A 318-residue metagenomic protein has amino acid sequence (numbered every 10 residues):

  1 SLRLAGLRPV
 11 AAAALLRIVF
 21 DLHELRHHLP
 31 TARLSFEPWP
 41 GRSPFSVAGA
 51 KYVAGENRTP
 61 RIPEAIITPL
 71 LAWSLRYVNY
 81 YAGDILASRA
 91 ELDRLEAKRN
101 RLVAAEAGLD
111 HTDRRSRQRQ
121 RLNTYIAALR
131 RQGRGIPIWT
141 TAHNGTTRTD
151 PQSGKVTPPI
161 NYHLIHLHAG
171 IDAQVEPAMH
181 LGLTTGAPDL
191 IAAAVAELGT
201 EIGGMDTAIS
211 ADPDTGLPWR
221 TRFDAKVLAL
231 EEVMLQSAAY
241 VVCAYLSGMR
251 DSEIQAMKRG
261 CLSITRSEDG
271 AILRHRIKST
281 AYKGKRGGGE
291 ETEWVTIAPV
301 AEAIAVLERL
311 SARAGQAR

Functional and structural regions predicted by a protein language model:
S1-R318: Extended, charge-enriched helical/coil interaction regions that scaffold DNA-processing and chromosome-maintenance
